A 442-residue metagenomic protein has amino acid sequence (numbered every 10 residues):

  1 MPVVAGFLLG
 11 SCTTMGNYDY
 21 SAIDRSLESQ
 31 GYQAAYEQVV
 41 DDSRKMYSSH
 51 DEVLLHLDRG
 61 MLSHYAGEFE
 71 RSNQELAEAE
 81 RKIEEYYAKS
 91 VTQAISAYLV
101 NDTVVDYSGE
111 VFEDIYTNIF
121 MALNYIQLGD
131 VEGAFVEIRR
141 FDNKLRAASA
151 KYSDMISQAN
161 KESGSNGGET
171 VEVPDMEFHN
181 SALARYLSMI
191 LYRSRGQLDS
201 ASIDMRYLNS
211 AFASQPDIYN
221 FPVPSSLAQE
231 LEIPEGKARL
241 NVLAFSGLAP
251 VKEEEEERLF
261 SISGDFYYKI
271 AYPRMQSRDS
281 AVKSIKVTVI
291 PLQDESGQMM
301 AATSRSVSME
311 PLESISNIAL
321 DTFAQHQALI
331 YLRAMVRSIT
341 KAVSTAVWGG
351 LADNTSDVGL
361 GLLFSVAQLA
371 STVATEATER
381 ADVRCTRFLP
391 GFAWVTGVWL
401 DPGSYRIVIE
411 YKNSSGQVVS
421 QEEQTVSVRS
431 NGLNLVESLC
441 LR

Functional and structural regions predicted by a protein language model:
L8-G31: Bacterial Sec signal peptide processing site at the extreme N-terminus
R25-S26, L55, L62-S63, N124 (+1 more regions): Residue-level signature for tetratricopeptide repeat
Y32-Q33, F69, V131, L198: TPR-repeat structural position
Y47-E52, I83-A94, L145-I156, N209-A228: Boundary/linker segments of alpha-helical solenoid repeat arrays
S225-R442: Short loop/turn and low-complexity linker motifs enriched in small/turn-promoting residues
